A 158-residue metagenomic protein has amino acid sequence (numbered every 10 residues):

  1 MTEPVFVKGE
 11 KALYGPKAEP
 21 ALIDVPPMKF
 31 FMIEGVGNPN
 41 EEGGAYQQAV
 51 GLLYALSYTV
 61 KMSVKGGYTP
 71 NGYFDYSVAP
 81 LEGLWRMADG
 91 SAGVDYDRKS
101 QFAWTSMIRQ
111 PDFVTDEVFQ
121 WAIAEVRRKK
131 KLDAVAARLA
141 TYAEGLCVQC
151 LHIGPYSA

Functional and structural regions predicted by a protein language model:
M1-A158: A solvent-exposed interaction/effector surface
